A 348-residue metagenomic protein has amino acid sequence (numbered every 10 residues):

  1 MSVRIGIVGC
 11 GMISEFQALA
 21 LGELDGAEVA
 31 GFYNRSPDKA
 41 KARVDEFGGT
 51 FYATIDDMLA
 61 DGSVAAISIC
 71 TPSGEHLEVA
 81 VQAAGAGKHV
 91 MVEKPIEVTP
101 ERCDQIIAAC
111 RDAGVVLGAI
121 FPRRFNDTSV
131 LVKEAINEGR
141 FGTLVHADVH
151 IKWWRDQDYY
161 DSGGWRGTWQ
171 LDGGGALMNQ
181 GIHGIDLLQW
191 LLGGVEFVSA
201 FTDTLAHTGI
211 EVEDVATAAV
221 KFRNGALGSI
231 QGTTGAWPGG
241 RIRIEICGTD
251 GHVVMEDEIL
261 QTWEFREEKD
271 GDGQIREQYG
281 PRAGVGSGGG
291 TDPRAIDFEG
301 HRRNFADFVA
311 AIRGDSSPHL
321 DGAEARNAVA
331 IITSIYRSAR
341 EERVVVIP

Functional and structural regions predicted by a protein language model:
M1, A66-I69, D307-P348: C-terminal helix-rich "cap/oligomerization" subdomain common to oxidoreductases
M1-F47: N-terminal Rossmann-like dinucleotide-binding module
A42-G49, A109-A113: Short, conserved SAM-binding/catalytic segment of Class I S-adenosyl-L-methionine-dependent methyltransferases
G49-I55: Conserved SAM-binding strand-loop segment of SAM-dependent methyltransferases
D61, A66, P72-S73, L77-R124 (+1 more regions): Beta-strand-loop-alpha-helix segment that lines the small-molecule cofactor/substrate pocket of alpha/beta enzymes
A108-V116, V130-H146, C247-G248, H252: Basic phosphate/pyrophosphate-binding loop/patch that engages nucleotide-derived ligands
R123-I210, E342: Predominantly a Rossmann-like dinucleotide-binding segment in NAD(P)-dependent oxidoreductases
T217, E245, T249-A323: C-terminal glycine/acidic-rich active-site capping loop/insertion
